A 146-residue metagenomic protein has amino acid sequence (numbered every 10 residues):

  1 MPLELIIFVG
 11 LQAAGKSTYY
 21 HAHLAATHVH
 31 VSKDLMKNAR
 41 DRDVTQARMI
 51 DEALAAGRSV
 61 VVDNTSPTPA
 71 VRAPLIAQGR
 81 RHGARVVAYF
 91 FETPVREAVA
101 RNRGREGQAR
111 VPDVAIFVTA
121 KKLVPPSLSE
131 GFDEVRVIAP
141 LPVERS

Functional and structural regions predicted by a protein language model:
M1-G10, A14, A25, T93-S146: Conserved GTP-binding G-domain of TRAFAC-class P-loop NTPases and closely related GTPase folds
V9, A14-A70: Conserved substrate/cofactor phosphate-moiety recognition/catalytic segment in nucleotide-dependent phosphotransferases
A22-H23, P74, Q78-H82, K122 (+1 more regions): Alpha-helical structural signal in soluble globular domains
H28-H30, V86-A88, E134-V137: Conserved beta-strand scaffold positions in the cores of enzyme catalytic domains, especially in NTP/NDP-utilizing
V29-K33, G83-R85, R110: Short hydrophobic/aromatic-enriched beta-strand-loop microsegments
A47-D51, G79, G104-Q108: Short, hinge-like loop/turn segments at secondary-structure boundaries
T68-R101: Mid-chain, well-packed structural core segment of small domains
